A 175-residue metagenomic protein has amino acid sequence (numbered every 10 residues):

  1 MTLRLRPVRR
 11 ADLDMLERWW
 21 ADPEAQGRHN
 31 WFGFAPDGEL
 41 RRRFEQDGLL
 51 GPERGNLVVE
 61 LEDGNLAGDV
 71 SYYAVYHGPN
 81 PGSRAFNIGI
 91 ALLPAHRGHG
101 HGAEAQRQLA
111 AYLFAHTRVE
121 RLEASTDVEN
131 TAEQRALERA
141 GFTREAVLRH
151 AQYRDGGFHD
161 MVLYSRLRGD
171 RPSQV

Functional and structural regions predicted by a protein language model:
M1-D22, N56, D63-V175: Acyl-donor (CoA/ACP) binding surface of acyl/acetyltransferases
E24-E45: Conserved GNAT-fold acetyl-CoA-binding loop/helix
G27-R28, E39, P52, L122 (+1 more regions): Amphipathic alpha-helical interaction segments
R43-G48, H77: Short, P/G- and charge-enriched loop/turn segments at secondary-structure junctions
Q46-V58: A short helix-loop-beta-strand connector motif used in the catalytic cores of GNAT acetyltransferases and, in some
